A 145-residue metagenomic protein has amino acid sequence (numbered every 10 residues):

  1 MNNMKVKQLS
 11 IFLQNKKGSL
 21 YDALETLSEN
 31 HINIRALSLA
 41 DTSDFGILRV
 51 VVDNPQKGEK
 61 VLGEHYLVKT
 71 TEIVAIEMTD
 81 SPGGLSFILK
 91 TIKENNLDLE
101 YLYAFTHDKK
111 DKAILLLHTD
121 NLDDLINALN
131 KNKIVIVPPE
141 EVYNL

Functional and structural regions predicted by a protein language model:
M1-L145: A conserved regulatory-domain signal marking ACT and ACT-like small-molecule sensing domains and adjacent regulatory
